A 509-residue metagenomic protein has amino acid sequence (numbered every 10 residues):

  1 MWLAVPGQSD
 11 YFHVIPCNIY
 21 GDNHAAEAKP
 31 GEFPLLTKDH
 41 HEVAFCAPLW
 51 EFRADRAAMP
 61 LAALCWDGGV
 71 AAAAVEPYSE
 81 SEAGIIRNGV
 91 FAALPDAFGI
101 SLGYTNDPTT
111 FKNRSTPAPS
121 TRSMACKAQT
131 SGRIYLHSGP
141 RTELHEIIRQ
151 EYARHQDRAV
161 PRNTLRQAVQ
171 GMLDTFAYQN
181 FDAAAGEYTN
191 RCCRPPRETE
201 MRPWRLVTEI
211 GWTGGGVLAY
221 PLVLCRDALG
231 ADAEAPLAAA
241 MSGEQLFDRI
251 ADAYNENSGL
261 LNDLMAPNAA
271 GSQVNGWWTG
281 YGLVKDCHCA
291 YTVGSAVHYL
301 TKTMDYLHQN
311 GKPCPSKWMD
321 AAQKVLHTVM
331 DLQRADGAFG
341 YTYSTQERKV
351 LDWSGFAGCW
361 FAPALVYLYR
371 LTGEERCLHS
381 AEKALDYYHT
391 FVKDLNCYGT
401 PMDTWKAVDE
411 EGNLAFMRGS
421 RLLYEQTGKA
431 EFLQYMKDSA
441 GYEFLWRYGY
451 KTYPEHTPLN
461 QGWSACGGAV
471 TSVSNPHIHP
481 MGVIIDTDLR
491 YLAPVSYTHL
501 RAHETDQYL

Functional and structural regions predicted by a protein language model:
M1-M124: Beta-strand/loop-rich accessory regions of lumenal/periplasmic or secreted enzymes, predominantly carbohydrate-active
S120-T142: Short Pro-Gly-centered flexible turn/kink motifs
R141-E209, Q245-G276, Q323, T328-A338: Low-complexity, Ser/Thr/Pro/Gly-enriched N-terminal "stalk/linker" regions
R162-A177, A219, E234-N255, V297 (+6 more regions): Hydrophobic core segments within long, regular secondary-structure runs in both alpha- and beta-rich folds
A185-T208, G259-T292, A338-W360, C397-R421 (+2 more regions): Carbohydrate-binding/catalytic loop surfaces
G216-E234, S295-C314, C359-E374, A415-K429 (+2 more regions): Well-ordered alpha-helical scaffold segments within catalytic/enzyme domains
G276-V284, T301-E375, K437, G441-R447: Active-site lining segments of carbohydrate-active enzymes
T498-T505: Conserved small/polar residues in nucleotide/adenosyl-binding loops
